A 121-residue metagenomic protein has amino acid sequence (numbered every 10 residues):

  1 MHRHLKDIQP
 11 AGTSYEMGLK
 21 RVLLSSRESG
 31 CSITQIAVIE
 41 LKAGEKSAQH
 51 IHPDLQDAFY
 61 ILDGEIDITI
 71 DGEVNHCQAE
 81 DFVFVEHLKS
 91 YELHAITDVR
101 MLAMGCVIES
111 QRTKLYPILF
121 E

Functional and structural regions predicted by a protein language model:
M1-I33, A48, I118-E121: A short, N-terminal "cap"/entry segment at the start of jelly-roll beta-barrel domains of the cupin/DSBH fold
A37-H52: Conserved short histidine dyad/triad with adjacent acidic residue
K46-A48, D67, V83, H87-E92: Histidine-centered metal-chelating micro-motifs
D54-I66: Glycine- and acidic-residue-biased ligand/ion/polar-headgroup-sensing regions
L62-D63, Q78-A79, T97: A cytosolic small-molecule/anion-sensing beta-strand core signal
G72-H87: Short acidic-glycine-tyrosine-enriched beta hairpin
H87-Q111: Ligand-binding loop in jelly-roll beta-barrel domains
E109-E121: Acidic/histidine-enriched, glycine/proline-rich intrinsically disordered or flexible terminal extensions
